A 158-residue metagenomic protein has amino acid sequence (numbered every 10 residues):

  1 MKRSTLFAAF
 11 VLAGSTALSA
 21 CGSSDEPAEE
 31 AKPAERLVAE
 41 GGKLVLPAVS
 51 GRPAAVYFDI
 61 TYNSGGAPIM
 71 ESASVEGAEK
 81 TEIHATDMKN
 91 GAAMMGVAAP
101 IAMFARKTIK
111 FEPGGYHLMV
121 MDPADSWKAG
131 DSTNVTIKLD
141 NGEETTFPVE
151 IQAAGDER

Functional and structural regions predicted by a protein language model:
M1-A20: Sec-dependent bacterial lipoprotein signal peptides
A20-E26: Signal peptide processing junction and immediate N-terminal pro/mature segment of secreted/exported proteins
D25, A31-R158: Compact, glycine-rich, soluble single-domain proteins
